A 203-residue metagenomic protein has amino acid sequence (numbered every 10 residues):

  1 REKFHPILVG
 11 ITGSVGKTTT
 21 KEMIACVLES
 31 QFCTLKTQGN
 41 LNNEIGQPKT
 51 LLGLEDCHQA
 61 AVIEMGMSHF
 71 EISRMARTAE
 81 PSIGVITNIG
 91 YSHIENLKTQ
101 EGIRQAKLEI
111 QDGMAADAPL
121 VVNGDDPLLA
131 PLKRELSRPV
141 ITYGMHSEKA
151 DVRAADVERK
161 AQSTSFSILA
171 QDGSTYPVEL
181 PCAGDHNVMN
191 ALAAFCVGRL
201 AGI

Functional and structural regions predicted by a protein language model:
R1-G124, L128-L136: Phosphate-binding loop of NTP-binding sites
V85-I203: Acidic, Mg2+-coordinating active-site environments of NTP-dependent enzymes
